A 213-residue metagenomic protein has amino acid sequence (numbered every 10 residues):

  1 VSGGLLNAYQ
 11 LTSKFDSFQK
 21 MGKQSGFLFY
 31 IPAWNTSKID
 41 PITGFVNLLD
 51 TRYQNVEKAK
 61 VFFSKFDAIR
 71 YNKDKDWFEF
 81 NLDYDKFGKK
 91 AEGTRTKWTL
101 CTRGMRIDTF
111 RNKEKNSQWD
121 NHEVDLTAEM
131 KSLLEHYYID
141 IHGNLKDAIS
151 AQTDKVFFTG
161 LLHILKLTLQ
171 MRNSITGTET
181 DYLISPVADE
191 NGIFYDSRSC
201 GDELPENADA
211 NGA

Functional and structural regions predicted by a protein language model:
V1-A213: Positively charged, helix-rich recognition surfaces that bind polyanionic ligands
